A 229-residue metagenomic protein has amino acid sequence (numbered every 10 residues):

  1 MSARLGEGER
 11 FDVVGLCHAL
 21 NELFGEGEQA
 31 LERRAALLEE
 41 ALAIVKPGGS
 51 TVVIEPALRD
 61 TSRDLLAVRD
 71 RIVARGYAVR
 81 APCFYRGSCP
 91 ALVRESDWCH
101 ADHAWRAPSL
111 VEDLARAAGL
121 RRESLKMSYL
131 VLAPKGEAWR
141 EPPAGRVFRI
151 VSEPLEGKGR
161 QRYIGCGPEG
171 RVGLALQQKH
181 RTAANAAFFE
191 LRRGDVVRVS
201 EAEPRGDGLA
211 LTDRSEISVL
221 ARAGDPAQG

Functional and structural regions predicted by a protein language model:
M1-G8: S-adenosyl-L-methionine
F11-E32: A short SAM/SAH-binding and catalytic strip from SAM-dependent methyltransferases
C17-H18, V52-E55: Short beta-strands and strand-loop turn motifs
E22-F24, D60-S62, S88-C89: Short catalytic/ligand-binding loop motif for oxyanion handling, primarily in non-cytosolic enzymes, centered on
E28-V53: A short glycine-rich, Lys/Arg-flanked "PGG" loop and its adjoining helix->strand segment in the class I
I54-L58, C83-F84: Short strand-turn motif at the edge of the Rossmann-like AdoMet-binding core
D64-S88, V93-R106: Conserved Class I S-adenosyl-L-methionine
W98-G229: C-terminal lobe and adjacent flexible extensions of AdoMet/dcAdoMet transferase-like proteins
